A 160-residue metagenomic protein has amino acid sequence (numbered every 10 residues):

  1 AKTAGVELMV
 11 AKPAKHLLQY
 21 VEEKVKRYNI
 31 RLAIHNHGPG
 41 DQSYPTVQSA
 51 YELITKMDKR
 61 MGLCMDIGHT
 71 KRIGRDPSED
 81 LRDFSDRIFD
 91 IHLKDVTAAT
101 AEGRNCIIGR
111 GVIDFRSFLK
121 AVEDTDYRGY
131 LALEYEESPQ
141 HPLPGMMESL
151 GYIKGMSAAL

Functional and structural regions predicted by a protein language model:
A1, L32, D66, I91 (+4 more regions): Conserved, mostly hydrophobic/aromatic
A1-G62, R72, D83, L143: Active-site acidic/histidine proton-transfer and metal-coordination neighborhood in alpha/beta enzyme cores
A4, R27-Y28, M57-R60, A121-R128 (+1 more regions): A structural motif corresponding to the C-terminal end of an alpha-helix and its immediate exit/capping segment
M9-A11, L32-I34, M61-M65, F89-L93 (+1 more regions): Hydrophobic faces of well-ordered beta-strands that scaffold small-molecule active sites in alpha/beta enzyme cores
N36-H37, G68, Y135-E136: Short strand-turn motif at the edge of the Rossmann-like AdoMet-binding core
S43-V47, K71-R128, E136-P144: Gly/Pro-rich active-site loop or hairpin
P142-L160: C-terminal helical cap(s) of enzyme catalytic domains, especially alpha/beta-barrels
